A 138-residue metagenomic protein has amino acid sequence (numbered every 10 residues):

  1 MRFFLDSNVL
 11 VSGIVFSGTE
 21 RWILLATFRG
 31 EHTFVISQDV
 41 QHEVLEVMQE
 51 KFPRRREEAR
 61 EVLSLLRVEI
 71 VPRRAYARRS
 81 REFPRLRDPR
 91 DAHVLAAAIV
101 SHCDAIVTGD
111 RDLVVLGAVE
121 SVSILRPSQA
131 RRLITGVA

Functional and structural regions predicted by a protein language model:
M1-I36: Short, well-structured N-terminal submotif of metal-dependent ribonuclease cores
V9-L10, V40, D112-L113: Alpha-helix capping/helix-boundary segments
V11-G13, R81-L86: Short, flexible loop segments at the rims of nucleotide/cofactor-binding pockets, characterized by
S17, Q41-H42, R131: Alpha-helix N-cap/helix-start and coil->helix boundary motif
A26-T33, Q38-E82: PIN-domain endoribonuclease scaffold, especially VapC-family toxins
F83-P84, D88, S101-V107, R111-A138: Acidic, PIN/NYN-like endoribonuclease modules and their adjacent C-terminal/linker elements
D91-A92: Conserved glycosyltransferase catalytic-site signature
